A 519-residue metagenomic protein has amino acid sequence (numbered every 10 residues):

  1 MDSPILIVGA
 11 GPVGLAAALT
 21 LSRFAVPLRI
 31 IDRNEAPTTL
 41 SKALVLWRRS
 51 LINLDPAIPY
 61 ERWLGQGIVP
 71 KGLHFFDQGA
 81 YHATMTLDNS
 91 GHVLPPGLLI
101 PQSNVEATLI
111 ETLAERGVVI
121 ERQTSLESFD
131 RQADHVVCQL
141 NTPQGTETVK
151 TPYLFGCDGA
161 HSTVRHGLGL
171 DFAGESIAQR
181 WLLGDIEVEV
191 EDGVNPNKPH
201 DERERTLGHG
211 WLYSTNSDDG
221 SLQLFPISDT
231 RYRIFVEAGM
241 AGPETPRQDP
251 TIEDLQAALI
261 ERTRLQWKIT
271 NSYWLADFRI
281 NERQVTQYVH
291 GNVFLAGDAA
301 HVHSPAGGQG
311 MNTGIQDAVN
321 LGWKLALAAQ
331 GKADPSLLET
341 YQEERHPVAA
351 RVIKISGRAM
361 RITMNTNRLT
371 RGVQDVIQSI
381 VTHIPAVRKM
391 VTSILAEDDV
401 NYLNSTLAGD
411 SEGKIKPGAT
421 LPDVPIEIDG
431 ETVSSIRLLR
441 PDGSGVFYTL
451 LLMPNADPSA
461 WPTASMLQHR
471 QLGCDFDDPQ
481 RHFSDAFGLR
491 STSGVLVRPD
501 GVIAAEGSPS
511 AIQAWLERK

Functional and structural regions predicted by a protein language model:
M1-P4, V8, R23-F24, D77-A80 (+7 more regions): Helical substrate-recognition/capping region of FAD-dependent monooxygenase/halogenase enzymes
G14-L15: N-terminal Rossmann-fold NAD(P) dinucleotide-binding loop
S22-K42: Glycine-rich FAD pyrophosphate-binding loop
T39-T112: Active-site-adjacent segment of FAD-dependent monooxygenases/related oxidoreductases
E111, E147, Y153, C157-I280: Conserved FAD-binding catalytic core of PHBH/FMO-like flavoproteins
R122-V136: A conserved short coil-to-beta-strand element within the FAD-binding core of flavoproteins
T245-Q309, T313, A333, V348 (+3 more regions): FAD/FMN-dependent oxidoreductases across multiple families
I315-L337: Internal hydrophobic alpha-helix adjacent to the cofactor/substrate pocket in enzyme cavities
